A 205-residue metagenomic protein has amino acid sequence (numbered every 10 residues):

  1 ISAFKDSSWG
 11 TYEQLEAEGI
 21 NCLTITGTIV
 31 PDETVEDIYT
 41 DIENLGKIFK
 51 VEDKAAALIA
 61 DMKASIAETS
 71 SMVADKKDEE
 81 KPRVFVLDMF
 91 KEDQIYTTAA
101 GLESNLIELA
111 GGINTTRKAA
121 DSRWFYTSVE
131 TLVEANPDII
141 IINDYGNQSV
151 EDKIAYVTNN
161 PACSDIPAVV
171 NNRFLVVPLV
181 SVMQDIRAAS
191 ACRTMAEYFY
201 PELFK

Functional and structural regions predicted by a protein language model:
I1-F4, S128-Y145: Proline-aspartate-enriched helix->loop->beta-strand connector
A3-S7, T28-E33, M89-I95, L102 (+3 more regions): Solvent-exposed loop/turn segments at secondary-structure junctions within structured extracellular/periplasmic domains
T11-N44: Flexible loop/hinge segments that line or gate small-molecule binding clefts
E16-I20, E43-K54, K63-A74, E108-G112 (+3 more regions): Sec-exported extracytoplasmic/periplasmic mature domains
E33-E43, K47, A56, I139-K205: Structured C-terminal subdomain patch of bacterial secreted/periplasmic proteins
K54-A110: Basic- and aromatic-lined ligand-binding clefts that recognize polyanionic substrates
A110-D121: A local structural motif
A120-V129: Short helix-initiation/N-cap motifs at beta->coil->alpha
